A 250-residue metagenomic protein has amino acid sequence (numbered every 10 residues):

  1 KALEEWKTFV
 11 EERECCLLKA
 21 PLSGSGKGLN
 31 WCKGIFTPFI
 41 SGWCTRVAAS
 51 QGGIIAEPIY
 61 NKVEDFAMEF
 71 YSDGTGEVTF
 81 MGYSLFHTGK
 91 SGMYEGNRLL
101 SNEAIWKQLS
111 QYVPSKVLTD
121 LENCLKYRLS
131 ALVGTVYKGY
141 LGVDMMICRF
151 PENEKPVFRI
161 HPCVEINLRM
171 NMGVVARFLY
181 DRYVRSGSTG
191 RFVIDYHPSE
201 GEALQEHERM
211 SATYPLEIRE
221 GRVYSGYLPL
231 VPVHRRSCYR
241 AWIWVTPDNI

Functional and structural regions predicted by a protein language model:
K1-E12: Well-ordered mid-protein domain cores that form the structural environment of catalytic cofactors
E14, F39-E95, M146-C163, N167 (+1 more regions): Phosphate-binding site of ATP-dependent enzymes
C15-S41, A67, K90-L109: Glycine-rich phosphate-binding loop of ATP-grasp-fold ATP-dependent ligases
L22-S23, I59-V63, G134-G139, V233-R236: A short catalytic or substrate-binding loop motif that flags glycine-/basic-rich loops and adjacent residues that bind
S50-Q51, P58, F80, G92-F158 (+1 more regions): A long amphipathic alpha-helix within ATP-dependent nucleotide-binding catalytic cores
D65, K138-G142, R159-C163, T189 (+2 more regions): Active-site lining segments that contact anionic ligands and/or coordinate catalytic metals
I160-I194: C-terminal catalytic subdomain
R185-I250: Peripheral (often C-terminal) accessory segments that flank ATP-dependent C-N-forming ligase machineries
